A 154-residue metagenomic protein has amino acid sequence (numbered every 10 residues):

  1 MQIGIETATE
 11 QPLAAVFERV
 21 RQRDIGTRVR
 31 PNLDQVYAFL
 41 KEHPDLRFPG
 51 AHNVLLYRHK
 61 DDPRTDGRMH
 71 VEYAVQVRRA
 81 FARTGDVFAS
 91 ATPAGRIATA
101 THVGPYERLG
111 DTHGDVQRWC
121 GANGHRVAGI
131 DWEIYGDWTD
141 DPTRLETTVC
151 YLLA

Functional and structural regions predicted by a protein language model:
M1-A154: A solvent-exposed interaction/effector surface
